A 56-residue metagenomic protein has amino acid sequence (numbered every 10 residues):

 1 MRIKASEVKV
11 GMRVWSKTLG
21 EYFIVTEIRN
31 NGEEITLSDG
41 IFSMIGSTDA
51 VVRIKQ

Functional and structural regions predicted by a protein language model:
M1-K9: Mixed-charge, Lys/Arg-rich low-complexity intrinsically disordered regions
E21-N30: Short beta-strand-centered aromatic/proline hotspots
E33-G40: Short, solvent-exposed secondary-structure boundary/capping segments
G40-Q56: Intrinsically disordered, low-complexity, charged/polar segments
